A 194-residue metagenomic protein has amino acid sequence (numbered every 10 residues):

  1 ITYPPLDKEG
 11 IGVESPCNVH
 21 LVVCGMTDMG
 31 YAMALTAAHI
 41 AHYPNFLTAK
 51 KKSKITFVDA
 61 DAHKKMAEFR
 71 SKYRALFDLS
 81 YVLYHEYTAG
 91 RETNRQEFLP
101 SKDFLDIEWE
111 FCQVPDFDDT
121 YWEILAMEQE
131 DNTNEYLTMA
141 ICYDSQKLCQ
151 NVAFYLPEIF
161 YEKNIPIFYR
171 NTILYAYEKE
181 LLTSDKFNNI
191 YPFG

Functional and structural regions predicted by a protein language model:
I1-G194: Cytosolic regulatory regions of ion transport systems
